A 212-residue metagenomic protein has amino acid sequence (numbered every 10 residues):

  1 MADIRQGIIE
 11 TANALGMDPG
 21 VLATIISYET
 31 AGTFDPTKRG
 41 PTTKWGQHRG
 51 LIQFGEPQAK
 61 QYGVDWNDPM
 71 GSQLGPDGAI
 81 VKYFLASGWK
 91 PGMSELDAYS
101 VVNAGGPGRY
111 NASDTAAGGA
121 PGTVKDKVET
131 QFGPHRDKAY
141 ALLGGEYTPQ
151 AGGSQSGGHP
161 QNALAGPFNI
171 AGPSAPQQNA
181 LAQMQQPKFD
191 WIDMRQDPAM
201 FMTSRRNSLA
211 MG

Functional and structural regions predicted by a protein language model:
A2-P149: Catalytic glycan-binding domains that act on GlcNAc-containing polysaccharides
P36-T42, P69-D77, W89-Y99, S113 (+2 more regions): Glycine-/small-residue-biased sites that favor an extended, beta-strand-like backbone and mark sterically tight motif
